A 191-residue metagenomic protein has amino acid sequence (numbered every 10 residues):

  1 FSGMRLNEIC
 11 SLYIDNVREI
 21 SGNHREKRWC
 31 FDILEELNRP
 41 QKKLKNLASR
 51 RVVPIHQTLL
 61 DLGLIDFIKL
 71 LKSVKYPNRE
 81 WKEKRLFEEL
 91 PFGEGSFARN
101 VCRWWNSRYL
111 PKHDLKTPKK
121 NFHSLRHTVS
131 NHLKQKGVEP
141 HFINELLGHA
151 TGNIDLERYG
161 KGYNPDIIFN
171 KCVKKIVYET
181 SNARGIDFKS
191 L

Functional and structural regions predicted by a protein language model:
F1, E26-F31, L64-I65, F122-L125: Tryptophan-centric aromatic hotspots in well-structured domains and transmembrane helices
S2, Y76, G93-E145, H149-G152: Short, basic (Lys/Arg/His-rich) helix/loop patches that form interaction surfaces in the mid-to-C-terminal regions
N7-L12, I143: Alpha-helix N-cap/helix-start motif at helix boundaries, enriched for small hydrophobics
S11-L62: Conserved tyrosine-mediated DNA breakage-rejoining catalytic core shared by Y-recombinases
D15-E19, H24-D32, K72-S73, R103-S107 (+2 more regions): Active/binding-pocket-proximal capping segment
L37, S49, P54-T117: Active-site/catalytic core of tyrosine-dependent DNA strand-transfer enzymes
L147-I186, L191: Catalytic-site neighborhood detector that most strongly recognizes the C-terminal catalytic loop/helix of tyrosine
